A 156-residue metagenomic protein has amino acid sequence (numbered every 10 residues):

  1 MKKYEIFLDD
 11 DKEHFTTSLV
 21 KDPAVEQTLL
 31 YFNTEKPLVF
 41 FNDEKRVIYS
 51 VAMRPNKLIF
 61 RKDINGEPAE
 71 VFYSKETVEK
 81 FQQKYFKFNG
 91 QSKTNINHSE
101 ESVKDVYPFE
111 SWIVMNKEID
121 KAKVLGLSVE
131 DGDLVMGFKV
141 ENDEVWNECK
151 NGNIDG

Functional and structural regions predicted by a protein language model:
M1-G156: Signature of dsDNA virion morphogenesis modules
